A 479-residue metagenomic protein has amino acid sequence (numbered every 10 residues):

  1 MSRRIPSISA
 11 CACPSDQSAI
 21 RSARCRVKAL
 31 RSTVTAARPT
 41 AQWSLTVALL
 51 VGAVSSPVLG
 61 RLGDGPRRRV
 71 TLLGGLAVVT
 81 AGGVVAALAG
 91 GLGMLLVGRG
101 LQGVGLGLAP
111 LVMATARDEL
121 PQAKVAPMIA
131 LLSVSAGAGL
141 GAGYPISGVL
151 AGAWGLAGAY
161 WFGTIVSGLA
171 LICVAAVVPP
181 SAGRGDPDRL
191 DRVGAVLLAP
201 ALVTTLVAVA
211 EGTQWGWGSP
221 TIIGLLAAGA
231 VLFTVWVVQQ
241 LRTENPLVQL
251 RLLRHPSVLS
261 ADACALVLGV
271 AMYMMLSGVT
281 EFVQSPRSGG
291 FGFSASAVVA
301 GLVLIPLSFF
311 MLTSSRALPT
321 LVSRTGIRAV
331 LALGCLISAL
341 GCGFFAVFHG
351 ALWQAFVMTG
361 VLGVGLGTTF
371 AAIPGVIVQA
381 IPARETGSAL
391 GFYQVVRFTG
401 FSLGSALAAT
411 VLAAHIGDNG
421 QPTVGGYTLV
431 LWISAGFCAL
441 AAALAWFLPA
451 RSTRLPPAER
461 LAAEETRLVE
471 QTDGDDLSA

Functional and structural regions predicted by a protein language model:
R38-P39, S44-V47, S55, R67 (+6 more regions): 12-transmembrane solute porter fold
A53-G90: Conserved MFS/SLC helix-loop-helix module at the cytosolic interface between two early adjacent transmembrane helices
G82, G93-L101, W353-V361: Paired small-residue
G82-A87, Q102, V174, F344-A346 (+2 more regions): MFS-fold secondary transporters
Q102-V134: Cytoplasmic helix-loop-helix junction between adjacent transmembrane helices in 12-TM secondary transporters
G137-V174, L190-A199, T205-L226: Helix-loop-helix hairpin linking two adjacent transmembrane segments in secondary transporters
T164-G183, A199-E211, A228-T243, A441-P449: C-terminal membrane-cytosol helix-exit motif in multi-pass small-molecule transporters
L448-A479: Intrinsic disorder in cytosolic terminal tails and internal cytosolic loops of multi-pass membrane transporters
